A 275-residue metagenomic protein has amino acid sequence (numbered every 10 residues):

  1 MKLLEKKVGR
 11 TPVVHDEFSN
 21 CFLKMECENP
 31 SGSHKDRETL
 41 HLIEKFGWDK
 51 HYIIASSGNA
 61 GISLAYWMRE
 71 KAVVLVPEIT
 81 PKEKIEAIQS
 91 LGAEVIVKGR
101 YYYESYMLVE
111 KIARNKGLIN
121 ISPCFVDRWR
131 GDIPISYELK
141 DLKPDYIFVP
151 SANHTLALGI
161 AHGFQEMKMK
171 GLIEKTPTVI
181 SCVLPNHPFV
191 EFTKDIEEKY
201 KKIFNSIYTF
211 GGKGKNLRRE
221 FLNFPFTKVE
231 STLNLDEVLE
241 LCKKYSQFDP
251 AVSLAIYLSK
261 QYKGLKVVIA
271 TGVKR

Functional and structural regions predicted by a protein language model:
M1-R275: PLP-dependent amino-acid enzyme catalytic core
